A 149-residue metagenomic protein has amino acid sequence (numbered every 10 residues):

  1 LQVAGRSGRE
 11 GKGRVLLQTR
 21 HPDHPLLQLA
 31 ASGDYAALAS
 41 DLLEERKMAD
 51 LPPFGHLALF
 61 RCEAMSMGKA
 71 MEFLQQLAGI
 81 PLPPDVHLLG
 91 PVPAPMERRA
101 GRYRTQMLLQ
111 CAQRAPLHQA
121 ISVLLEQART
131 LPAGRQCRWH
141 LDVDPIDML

Functional and structural regions predicted by a protein language model:
Q2-L149: Accessory helical-bundle/CTD segments and flexible terminal tails appended to RecA-like ATPase motors
